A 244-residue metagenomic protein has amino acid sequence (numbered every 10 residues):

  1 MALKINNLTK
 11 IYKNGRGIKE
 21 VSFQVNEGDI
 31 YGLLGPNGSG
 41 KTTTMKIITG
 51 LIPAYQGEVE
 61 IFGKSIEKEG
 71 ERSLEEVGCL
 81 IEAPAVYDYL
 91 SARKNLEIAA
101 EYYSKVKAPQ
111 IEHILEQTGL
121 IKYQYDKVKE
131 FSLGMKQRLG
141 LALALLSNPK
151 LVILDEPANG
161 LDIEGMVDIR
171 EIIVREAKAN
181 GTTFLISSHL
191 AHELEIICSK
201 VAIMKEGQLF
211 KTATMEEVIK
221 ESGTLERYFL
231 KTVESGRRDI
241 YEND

Functional and structural regions predicted by a protein language model:
T49: Helix-to-loop junction immediately C-terminal to a conserved catalytic motif
G57-K68, R72-S73: Conserved ABC transporter NBD signature motif
E97, A108-Y123: Conserved ABC ATPase "signature" region
V152-E156: Catalytic Walker B motif of ABC-type/P-loop ATPase nucleotide-binding domains
V167-N180: Helical segment within the ABC ATPase nucleotide-binding domain
